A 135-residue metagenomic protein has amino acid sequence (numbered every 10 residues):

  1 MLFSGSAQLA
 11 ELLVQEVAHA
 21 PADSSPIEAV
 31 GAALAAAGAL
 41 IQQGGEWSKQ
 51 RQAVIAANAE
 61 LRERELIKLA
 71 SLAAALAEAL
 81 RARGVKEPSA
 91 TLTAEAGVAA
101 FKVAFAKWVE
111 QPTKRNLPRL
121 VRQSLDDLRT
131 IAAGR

Functional and structural regions predicted by a protein language model:
M1-L2, L9: Short amphipathic alpha-helical segment with a characteristic S/N-K-E followed by hydrophobic residues
F3-S4, H19: Membrane-embedded alpha-helical bundles of multi-pass transporters/translocases, especially carrier/permease families
A7, E11, E63, A70-A74 (+2 more regions): Generic detection of well-ordered alpha-helical segments
L9-R51: Hydrophobic alpha-helical connector segments
S24-A29, A33, G38, R115-I131: Flexible extramembrane loops and terminal tails that flank transmembrane helices in small membrane-associated subunits
V54-I55: Short juxtamembrane and helix-loop transition motifs at transmembrane-helix boundaries in membrane proteins
L66, A79-D126: Hydrophobic/aromatic-rich alpha-helical bundle segments in the mid-to-C-terminal region
